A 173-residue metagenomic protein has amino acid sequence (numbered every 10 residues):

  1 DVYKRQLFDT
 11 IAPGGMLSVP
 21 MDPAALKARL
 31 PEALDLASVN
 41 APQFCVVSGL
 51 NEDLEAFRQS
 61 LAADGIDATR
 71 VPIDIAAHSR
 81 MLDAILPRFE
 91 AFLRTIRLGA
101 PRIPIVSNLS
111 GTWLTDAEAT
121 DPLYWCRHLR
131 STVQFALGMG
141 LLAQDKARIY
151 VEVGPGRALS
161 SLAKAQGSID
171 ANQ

Functional and structural regions predicted by a protein language model:
V2-Y3: Short, small-residue-biased leader/transition segments that mark boundaries at the very start of proteins
L7-P20: Short glycine-/aliphatic-rich beta-strand segments at the starts of folded cytosolic domains
D9, D35-N40, R70: Short beta-strand
L17-S18, A62-E152, S161: Acyltransferase
P23, G49-L54: Helix N-cap motif at beta-to-alpha junctions
L30, L54-D64: Short amphipathic alpha-helices in soluble, non-transmembrane regions that often serve as interface/regulatory elements
S160-Q173: Short acidic, glycine/proline-enriched helix-loop-strand junctions
